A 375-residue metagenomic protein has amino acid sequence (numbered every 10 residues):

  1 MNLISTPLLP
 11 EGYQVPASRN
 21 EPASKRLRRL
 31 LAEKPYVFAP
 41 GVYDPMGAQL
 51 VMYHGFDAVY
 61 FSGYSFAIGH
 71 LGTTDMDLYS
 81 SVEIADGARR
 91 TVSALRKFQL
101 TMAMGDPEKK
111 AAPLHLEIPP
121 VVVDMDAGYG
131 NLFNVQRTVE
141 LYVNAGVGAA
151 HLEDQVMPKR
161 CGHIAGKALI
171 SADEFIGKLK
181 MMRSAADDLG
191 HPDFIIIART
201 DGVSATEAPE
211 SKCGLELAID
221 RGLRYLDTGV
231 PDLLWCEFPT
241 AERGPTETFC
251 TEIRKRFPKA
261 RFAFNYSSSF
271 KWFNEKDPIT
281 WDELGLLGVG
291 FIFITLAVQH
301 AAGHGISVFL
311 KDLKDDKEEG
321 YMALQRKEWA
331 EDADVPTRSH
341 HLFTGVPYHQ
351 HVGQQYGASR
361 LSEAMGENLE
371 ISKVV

Functional and structural regions predicted by a protein language model:
L3-F270, N274-F293, S307, K311 (+1 more regions): Alpha/beta enzyme core
F293, K311-R326, A330-H349, M365 (+1 more regions): Active-site loops and adjacent core secondary-structure elements that bind or stabilize anionic groups
I294-Q299: Short acidic/histidine-rich active-site segments
